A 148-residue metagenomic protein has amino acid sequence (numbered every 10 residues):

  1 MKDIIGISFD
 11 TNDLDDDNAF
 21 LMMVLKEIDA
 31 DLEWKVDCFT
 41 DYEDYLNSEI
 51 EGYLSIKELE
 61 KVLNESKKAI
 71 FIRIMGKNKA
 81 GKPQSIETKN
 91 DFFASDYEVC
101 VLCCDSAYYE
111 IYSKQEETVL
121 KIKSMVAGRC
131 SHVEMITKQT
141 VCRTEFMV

Functional and structural regions predicted by a protein language model:
M1-K2, E27-E33, A127-I136: Structural alpha-beta junctions
D3-L59: N-terminal interaction modules that seed assembly of large macromolecular complexes
D10-L14, F39, K77-A80, C104-S106 (+1 more regions): Generic structural motif
D13-A19, D31-E33, K82-P83, E110 (+1 more regions): Short, surface-exposed beta-strand/loop "edge" segments at domain boundaries and coil↔beta transitions
D31, D96-V99, S106-Y109: Short, surface-exposed beta-edge/turn micro-motifs
T40-V101: Surface-exposed, low-hydrophobicity interaction/linker segments
C103-V148: Acidic, proline/glycine-rich low-complexity IDRs
